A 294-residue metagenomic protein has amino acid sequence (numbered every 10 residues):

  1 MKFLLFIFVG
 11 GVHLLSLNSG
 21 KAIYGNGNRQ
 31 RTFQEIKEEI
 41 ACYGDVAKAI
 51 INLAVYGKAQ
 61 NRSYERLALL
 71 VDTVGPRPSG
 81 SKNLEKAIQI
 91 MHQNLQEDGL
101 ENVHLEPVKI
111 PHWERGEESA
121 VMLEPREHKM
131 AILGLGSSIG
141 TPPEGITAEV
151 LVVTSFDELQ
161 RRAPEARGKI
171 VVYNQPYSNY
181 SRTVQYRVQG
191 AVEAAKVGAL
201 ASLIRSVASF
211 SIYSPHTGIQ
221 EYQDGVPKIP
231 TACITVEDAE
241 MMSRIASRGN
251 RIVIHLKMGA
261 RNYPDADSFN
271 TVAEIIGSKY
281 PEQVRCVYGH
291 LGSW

Functional and structural regions predicted by a protein language model:
M1-F8: Classical eukaryotic N-terminal signal peptides for Sec-dependent ER targeting/secretion, especially the positively
K2, S19-A22, A194: Residue-level recognition of alpha-helix boundary/capping or hinge positions
V9-R29: N-terminal signal peptide
I23-K48, N52-Y56, A68, D72-I170 (+1 more regions): Noncatalytic luminal/extracellular "stalk/propeptide" segments of secretory-pathway proteins
C42, V46, R126-A163, Q220-W294: Soluble metallo-hydrolase cores and metallopeptidase-like ectodomains found primarily in the secretory/periplasmic
Q60-L84, H92-N102, R161-E165, K169-Q185 (+4 more regions): Catalytic-core environment of secreted peptidases
I88, E117-E118, F156-L159, V184-V192 (+3 more regions): Short alpha-helical segments and helix-capping/turn motifs at coil-helix boundaries
P111-A120, L203-H216: BRCT (BRCA1 C-terminal) domain core and associated BRCT-interaction motifs
